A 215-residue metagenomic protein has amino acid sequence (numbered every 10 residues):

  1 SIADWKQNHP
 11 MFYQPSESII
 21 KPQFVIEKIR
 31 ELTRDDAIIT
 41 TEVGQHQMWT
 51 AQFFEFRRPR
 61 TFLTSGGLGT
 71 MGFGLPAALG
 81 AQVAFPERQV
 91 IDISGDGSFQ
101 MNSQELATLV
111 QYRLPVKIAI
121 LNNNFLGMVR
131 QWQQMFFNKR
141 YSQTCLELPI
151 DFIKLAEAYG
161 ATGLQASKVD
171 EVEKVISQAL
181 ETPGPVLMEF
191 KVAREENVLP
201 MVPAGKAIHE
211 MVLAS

Functional and structural regions predicted by a protein language model:
S1-A81: Active-site diphosphate/adenylate-binding microenvironment
M11, Q134-V175: Conserved thiamine diphosphate
E27, Q104-A107, S177: Alpha-helical segments flanking ligand/cofactor-binding loops in enzyme cores
I29, T41, G80, D96 (+5 more regions): Hydrophobic, well-ordered secondary-structure elements that form the walls of internal hydrophobic environments
V43-Q47, N122-F125, K191-E196: Glycine-rich beta-alpha junction loops
M48-L126: Thiamine diphosphate
F56-T61, W132-R140, I208-H209: Short glycine/proline- and charge-enriched loop/turn segments that cap or connect secondary-structure elements
V169-S215: Glycine/aspartate-rich loop-and-adjacent alpha/beta segment that forms the canonical ThDP
